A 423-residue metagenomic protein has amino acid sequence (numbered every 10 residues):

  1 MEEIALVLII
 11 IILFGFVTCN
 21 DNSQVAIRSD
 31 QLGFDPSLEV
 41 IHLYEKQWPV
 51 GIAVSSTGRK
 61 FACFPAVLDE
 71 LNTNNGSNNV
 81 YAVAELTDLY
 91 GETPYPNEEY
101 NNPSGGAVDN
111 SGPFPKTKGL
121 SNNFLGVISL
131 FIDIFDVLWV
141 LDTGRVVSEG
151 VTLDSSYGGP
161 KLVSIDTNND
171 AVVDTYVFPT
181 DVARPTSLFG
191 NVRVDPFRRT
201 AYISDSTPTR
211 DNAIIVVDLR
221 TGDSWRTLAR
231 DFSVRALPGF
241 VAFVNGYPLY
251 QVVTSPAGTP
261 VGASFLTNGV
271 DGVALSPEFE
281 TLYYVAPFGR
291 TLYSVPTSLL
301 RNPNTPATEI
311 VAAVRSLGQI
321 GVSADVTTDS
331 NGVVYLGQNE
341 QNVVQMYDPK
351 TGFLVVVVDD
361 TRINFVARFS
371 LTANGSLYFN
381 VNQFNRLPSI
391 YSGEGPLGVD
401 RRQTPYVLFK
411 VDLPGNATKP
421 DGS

Functional and structural regions predicted by a protein language model:
D35-Y81, I128-S129: Beta-strand-rich domains and repeat architectures in extracellular enzymes and scaffolds, especially beta-propellers
L38-V40, Y90-N122, A171-R184, S224-A263 (+3 more regions): Surface-exposed loop and turn segments in beta-propeller and other repeat-based domains that flank or scaffold
E45-T57, G119-L141, D181-A201, V234-T281 (+2 more regions): Beta-rich, blade/repeat-based domains predominating in secreted/periplasmic proteins but also intracellular
K60-L68, V140-G144, Y202-P208, S276-P277 (+4 more regions): Conserved beta-strand positions in repeat-built beta-propeller and related beta-rich domains
N78-L89, Y157-A171, I214-G222, E394-N416: Beta-propeller blade signature
G112-L125, T143-P208: Asp-box/WD-like beta-propeller blade repeats and closely related beta-sheet repeat scaffolds
N168, L219-S224, F232-S233, V295-P306 (+2 more regions): Short loop/turn segments immediately following beta-strands, especially the blade-tip and inter-blade linker loops
S370-S423: Blade-level signature of beta-propeller repeat domains, shared across WD40, Kelch, NHL, RCC1 and BNR/Asp-box propellers
